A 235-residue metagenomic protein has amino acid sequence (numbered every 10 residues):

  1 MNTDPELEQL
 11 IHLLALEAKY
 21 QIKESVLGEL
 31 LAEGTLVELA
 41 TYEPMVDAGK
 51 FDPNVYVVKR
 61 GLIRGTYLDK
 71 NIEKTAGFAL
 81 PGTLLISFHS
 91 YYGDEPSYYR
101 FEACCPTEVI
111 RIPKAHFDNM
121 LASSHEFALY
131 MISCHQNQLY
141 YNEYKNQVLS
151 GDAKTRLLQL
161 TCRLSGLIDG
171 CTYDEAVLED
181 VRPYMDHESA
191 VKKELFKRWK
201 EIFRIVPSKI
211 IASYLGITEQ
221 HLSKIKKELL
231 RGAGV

Functional and structural regions predicted by a protein language model:
M1-A40, L84, H89-Y91: Cyclic nucleotide-binding regulatory module and flanking cytosolic helices
A18, E43-C104: Cyclic nucleotide-binding regulatory domains
G34, D52-P53, I202: Short loop/turn microsegments at loop-to-beta-strand junctions
V55, V109-I110: A residue-level structural signature of the nucleotidyltransferase/glycosyltransferase Rossmann-like core
G65, M120, L139-N142, L164 (+2 more regions): Hydrophobic recognition helices of helix-based DNA-binding modules
S97, H116-R156: A small-molecule sensor/coupling module
L160, L164-V235: Phosphate-/nucleic-acid-contacting segments
